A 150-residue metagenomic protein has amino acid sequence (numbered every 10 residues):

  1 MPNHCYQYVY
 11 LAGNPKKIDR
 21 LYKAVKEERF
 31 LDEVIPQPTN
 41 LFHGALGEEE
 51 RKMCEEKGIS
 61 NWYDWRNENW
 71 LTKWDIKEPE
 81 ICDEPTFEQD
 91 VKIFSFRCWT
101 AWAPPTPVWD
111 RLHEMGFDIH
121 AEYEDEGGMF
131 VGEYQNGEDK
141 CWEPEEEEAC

Functional and structural regions predicted by a protein language model:
M1-C150: Long, contiguous binding/interaction regions
